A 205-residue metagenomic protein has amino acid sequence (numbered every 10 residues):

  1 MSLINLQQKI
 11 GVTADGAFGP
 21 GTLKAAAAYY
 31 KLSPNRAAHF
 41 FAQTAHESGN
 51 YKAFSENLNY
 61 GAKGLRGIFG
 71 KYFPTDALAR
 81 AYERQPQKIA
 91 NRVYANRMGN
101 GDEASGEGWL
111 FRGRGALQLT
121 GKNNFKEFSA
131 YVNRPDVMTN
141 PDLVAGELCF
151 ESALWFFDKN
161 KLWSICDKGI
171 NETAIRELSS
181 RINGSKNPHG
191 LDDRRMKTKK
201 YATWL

Functional and structural regions predicted by a protein language model:
M1, N5, P20-G21, P34-A42 (+1 more regions): Alpha-helical scaffolds flanking conserved acidic
I4-P34: Short acidic, glycine/serine/threonine-rich helix-capping segments at coil-helix boundaries
L6, A25, E127, S152-F156 (+1 more regions): Amphipathic alpha-helical segments that form well-ordered structural scaffolds and often line/cohere around active
L32-R36, W109-R112, L148, N171-I175: Extracellular/periplasmic catalytic domains that process cell-envelope and extracellular macromolecules
T44-E47, C166-H189: Acidic helix/loop microenvironments that form the catalytic cleft of cell-wall polysaccharide enzymes
A45-F156: Peptidoglycan-targeting cell-wall enzymes and recognition modules
S152, F157, S180-G184: Ligand-binding pocket segment of bilobal, Venus flytrap-like solute-binding proteins
S180, G184-L205: Extracellular low-complexity, O-glycosylation-prone Ser/Thr/Pro/Gly-rich "stalks" and linkers flanking catalytic
